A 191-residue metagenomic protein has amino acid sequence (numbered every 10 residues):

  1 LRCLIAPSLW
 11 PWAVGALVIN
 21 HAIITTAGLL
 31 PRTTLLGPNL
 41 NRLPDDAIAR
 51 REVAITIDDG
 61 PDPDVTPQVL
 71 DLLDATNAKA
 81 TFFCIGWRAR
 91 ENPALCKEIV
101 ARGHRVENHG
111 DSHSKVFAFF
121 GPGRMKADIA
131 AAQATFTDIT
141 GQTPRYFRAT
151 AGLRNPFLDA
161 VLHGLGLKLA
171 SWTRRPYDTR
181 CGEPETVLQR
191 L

Functional and structural regions predicted by a protein language model:
L1, T34-P38, F117-F119, G123 (+2 more regions): Alpha-helical membrane-targeting segments
L1-N41: N-terminal membrane-anchoring alpha-helices
G28-F117, R124, D128-D138, Q142: Active-site beta->alpha N-cap acidic-glycine motif
N92, V116-F119, T179-E185: Short, charged, surface-exposed secondary-structure boundary motifs
P122-A127, E185-L188: Non-membrane alpha-helical structural segments and their capping/turn regions in soluble enzymes
L153-L191: His/Asp/Glu-enriched short active-site or ligand-binding loop at hydrolase and phosphoryl-transfer sites
